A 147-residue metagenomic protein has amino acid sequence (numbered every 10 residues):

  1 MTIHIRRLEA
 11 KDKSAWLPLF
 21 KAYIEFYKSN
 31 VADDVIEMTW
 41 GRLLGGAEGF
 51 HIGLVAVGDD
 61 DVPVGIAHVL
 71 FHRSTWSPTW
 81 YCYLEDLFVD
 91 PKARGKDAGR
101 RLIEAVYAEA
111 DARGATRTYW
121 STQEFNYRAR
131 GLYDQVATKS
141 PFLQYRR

Functional and structural regions predicted by a protein language model:
H4-P18: A short beta-loop-alpha structural element at the N-terminal edge of CoA-dependent acyl/N-acetyltransferase catalytic
L17-R42: Conserved GNAT-fold acetyl-CoA-binding loop/helix
L43-V55, Y83, K139: A short helix-loop-beta-strand connector motif used in the catalytic cores of GNAT acetyltransferases and, in some
V55, V62-F71: Conserved beta-strand in the GNAT
V62, H72-L84, R94, P141: A conserved beta-turn-beta hairpin within the catalytic core of GNAT-like acetyltransferases that forms part
A93, D97-A105: Conserved acetyl-CoA pyrophosphate-binding loop and the N-cap/start of the following alpha-helix in GNAT-like
R100, E124-L143, R147: Conserved active-site alpha-helix within GNAT-family acetyltransferase domains
D111-S121: Conserved GNAT acetyl-CoA-binding A-motif
